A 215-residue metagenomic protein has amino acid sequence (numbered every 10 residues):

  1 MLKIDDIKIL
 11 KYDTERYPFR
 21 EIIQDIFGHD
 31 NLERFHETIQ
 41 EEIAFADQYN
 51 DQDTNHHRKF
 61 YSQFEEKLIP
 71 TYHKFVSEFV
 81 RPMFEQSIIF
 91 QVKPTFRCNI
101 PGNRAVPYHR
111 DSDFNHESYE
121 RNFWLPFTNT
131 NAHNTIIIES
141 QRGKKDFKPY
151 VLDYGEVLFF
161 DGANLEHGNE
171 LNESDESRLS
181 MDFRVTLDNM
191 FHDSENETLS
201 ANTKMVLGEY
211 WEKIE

Functional and structural regions predicted by a protein language model:
M1-Y17: Fe(II)/2-oxoglutarate
R20-P70: N-terminal accessory alpha/beta regions
Q48-P101, Y108: Signature of the catalytic double-stranded beta-helix
S77-F90, E117, F127-H133, M190: Secondary-structure boundary elements
V92, Y119-R121, S177: A generic structural signal for short beta-strands and their flanking turns/coil linkers
P94, F123, M181-V185: A structural signal for short, well-ordered beta-strand segments
R104-F159: Catalytic core of non-heme Fe(II) oxygenases with the double-stranded beta-helix
R142-E215: Catalytic core of Fe(II)/2-oxoglutarate
